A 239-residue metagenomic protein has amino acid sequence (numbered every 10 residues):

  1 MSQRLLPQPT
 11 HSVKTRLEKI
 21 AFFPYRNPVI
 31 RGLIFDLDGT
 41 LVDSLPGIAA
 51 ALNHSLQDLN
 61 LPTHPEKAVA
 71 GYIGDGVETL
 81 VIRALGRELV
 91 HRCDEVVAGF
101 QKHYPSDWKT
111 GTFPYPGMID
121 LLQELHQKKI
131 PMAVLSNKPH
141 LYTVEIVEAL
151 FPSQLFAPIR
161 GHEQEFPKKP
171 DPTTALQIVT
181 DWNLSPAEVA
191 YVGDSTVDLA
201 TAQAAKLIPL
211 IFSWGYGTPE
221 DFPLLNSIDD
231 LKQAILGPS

Functional and structural regions predicted by a protein language model:
R4, P9, I20-R31, K67 (+2 more regions): Asp-based, Mg2+/Mn2+-dependent phosphohydrolase catalytic module
N27-D120, Q127-K128: N-terminal helical cap/lid subdomain that shapes the substrate entry/recognition surface in HAD-like hydrolases
I34-D36, L135, V192: Generic enzyme active-site microenvironment
L52, L121-V147: Substrate-recognition element of Asp-dependent hydrolases with the DxDx(T/V) motif
P62, P131, I208: Residue-level detector of anion-binding/catalytic polar loops
